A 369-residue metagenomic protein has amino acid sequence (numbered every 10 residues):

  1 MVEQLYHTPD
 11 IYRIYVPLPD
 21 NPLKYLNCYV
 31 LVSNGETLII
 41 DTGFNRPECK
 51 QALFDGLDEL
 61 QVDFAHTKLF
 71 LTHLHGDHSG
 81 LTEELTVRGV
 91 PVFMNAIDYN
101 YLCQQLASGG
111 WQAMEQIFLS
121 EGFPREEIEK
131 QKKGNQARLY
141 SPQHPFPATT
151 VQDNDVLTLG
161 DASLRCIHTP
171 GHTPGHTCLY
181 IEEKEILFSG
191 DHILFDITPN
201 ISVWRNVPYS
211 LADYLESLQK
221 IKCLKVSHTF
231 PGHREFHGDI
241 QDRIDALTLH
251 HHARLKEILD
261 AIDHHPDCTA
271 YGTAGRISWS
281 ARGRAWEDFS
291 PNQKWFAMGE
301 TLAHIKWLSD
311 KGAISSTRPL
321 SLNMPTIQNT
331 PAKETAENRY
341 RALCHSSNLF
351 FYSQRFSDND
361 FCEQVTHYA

Functional and structural regions predicted by a protein language model:
Q4-F64, C178-G190, F195: Conserved beta-strand hairpin/beta-sheet module of binuclear metal-dependent hydrolase folds, prominently
N21-L23, T149-V151, P170-T173: A short catalytic or substrate-binding loop motif that flags glycine-/basic-rich loops and adjacent residues that bind
T37, F44-R46, A137-P142, F146 (+1 more regions): Metallo-beta-lactamase
N45-C49, G56-L157, G238: Active-site HxH/HxHxD metal-binding segment of metal-dependent hydrolases
T72-H78, N95, H172, H176 (+2 more regions): Histidine-centered divalent metal-coordination motifs
H233, I258, L308: Residue-level signal for inorganic ion chemistry
H250-P266: Positively charged, polyanion-binding regions of nucleic-acid-associated proteins
A261-A369: C-terminal regulatory/interaction regions
